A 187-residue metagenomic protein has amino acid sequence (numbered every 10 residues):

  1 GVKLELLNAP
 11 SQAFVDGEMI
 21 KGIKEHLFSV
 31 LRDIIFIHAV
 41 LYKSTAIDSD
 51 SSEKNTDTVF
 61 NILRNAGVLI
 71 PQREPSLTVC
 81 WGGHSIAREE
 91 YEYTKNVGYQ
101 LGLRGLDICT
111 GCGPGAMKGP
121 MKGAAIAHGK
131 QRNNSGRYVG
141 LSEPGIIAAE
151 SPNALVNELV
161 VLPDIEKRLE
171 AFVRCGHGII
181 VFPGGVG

Functional and structural regions predicted by a protein language model:
G1-S135: Glycine-rich beta-alpha loop segments
G83-S85, P144-I146, G184-V186: Short glycine-rich anion-binding loops that position phosphate/pyrophosphate groups of nucleotides and phosphorylated
E89, T94-Y99, L103-R104, V156-D164 (+2 more regions): Nucleotide-activated sugar donor-binding and catalytic core shared by glycosyltransferases and related lipid-linked
G115-F182: Acidic/glycine-enriched connector segments
